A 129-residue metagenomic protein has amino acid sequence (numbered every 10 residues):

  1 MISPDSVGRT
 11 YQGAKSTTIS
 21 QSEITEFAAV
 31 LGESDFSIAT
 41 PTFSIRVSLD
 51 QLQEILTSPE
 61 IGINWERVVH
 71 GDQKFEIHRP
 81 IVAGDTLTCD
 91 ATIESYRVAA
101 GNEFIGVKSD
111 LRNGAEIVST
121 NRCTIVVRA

Functional and structural regions predicted by a protein language model:
M1-D72: Hot-dog-fold acyl-thioester-processing enzymes
I2-S3, I77-A129: HotDog/MaoC-like acyl-thioester-processing domains
